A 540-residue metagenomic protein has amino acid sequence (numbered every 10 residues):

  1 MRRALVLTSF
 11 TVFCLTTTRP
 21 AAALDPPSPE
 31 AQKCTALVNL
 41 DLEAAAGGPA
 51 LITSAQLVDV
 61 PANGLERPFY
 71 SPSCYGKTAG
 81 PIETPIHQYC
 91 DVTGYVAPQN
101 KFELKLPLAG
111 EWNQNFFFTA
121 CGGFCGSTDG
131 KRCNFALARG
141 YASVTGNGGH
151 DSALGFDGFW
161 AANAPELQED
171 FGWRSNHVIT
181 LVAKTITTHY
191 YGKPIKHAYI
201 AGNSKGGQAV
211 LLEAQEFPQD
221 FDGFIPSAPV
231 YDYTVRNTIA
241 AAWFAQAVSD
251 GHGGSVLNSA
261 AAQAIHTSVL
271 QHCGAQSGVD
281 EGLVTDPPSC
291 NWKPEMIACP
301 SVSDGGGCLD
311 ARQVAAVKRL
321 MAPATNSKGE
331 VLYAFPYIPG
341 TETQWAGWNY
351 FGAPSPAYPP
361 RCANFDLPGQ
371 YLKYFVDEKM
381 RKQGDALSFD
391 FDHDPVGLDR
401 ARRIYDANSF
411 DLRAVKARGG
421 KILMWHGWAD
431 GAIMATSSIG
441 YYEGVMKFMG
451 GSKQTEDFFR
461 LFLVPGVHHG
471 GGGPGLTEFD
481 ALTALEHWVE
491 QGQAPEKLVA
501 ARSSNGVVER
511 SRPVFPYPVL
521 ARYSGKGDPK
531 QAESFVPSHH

Functional and structural regions predicted by a protein language model:
V6-T16: Bacterial N-terminal signal peptides
A22-N113, G130-K131, H266, D280-V284 (+4 more regions): Catalytic-loop region of hydrolases
N113, C121-G192, T238-I239, Q246 (+2 more regions): Cap/lid segment of the alpha/beta-hydrolase catalytic domain
S127, G202-L212: Glycine-rich nucleophile elbow surrounding the catalytic serine of serine-hydrolase chemistry
K193-S204: Alpha/beta-hydrolase fold nucleophile elbow
L212-A214, Q219-T325, L463: A catalytic-pocket lid/entrance helix-loop region that shapes and gates access to the active site across common
L423-H426: Short beta-strand/loop motif that positions the catalytic acidic residue of the alpha/beta-hydrolase fold
D457-G472, E486, S503-V507: Histidine-bearing beta->alpha loop at or near hydrolase active sites
